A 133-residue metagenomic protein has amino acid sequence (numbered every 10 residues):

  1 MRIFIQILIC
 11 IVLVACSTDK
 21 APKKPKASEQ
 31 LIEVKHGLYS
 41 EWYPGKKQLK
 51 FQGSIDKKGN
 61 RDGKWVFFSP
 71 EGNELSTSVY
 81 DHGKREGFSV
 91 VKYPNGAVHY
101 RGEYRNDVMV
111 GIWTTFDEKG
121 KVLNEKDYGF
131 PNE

Functional and structural regions predicted by a protein language model:
R2-I9: Sec-dependent signal peptide recognition, specifically the positively charged N-region followed immediately by
A15-E133: Glycine/tyrosine- and acidic-biased, solvent-exposed loop/turn segments at the edges of beta-strands
